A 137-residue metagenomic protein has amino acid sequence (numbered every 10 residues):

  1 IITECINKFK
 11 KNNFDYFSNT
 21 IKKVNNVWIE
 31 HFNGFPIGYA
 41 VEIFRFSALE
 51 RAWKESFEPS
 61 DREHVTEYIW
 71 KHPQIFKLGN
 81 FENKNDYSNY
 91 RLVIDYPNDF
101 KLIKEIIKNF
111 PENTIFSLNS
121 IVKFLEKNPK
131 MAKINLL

Functional and structural regions predicted by a protein language model:
I1-Y90, K101, E105, S120-L137: Conserved core of the sugar-phosphate nucleotidyltransferase
E42, V93, T114: Residues that recognize and position ribonucleotide moieties
P59, P111-I115: Cytochrome P450 catalytic domain signature, combining two hallmark sequence patches
Y96: Short, conserved phosphate/pyrophosphate- and ester-handling motifs at nucleotide-, phospho-/glycolipid
